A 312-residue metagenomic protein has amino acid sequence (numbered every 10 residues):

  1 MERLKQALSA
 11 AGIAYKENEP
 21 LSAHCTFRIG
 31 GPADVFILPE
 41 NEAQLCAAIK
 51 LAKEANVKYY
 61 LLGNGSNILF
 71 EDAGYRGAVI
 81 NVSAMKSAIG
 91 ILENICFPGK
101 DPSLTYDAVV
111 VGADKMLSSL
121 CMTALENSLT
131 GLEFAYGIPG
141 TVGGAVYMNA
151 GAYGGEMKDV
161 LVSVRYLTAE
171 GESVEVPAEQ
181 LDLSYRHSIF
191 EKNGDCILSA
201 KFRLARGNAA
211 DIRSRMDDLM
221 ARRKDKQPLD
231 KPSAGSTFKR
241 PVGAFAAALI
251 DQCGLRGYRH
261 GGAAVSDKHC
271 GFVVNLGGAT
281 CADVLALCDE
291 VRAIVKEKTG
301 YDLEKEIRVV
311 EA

Functional and structural regions predicted by a protein language model:
M1-V142: Anion-binding (especially nucleotide phosphate/pyrophosphate-binding) glycine-rich loop and adjoining beta-alpha core
R3, S22, E40-A43, K115 (+9 more regions): Conserved active-site and cofactor/substrate-binding residues in soluble primary-metabolism enzymes
K16-E17, C25, I68, L167-D289 (+1 more regions): Phosphate/pyrophosphate- and phosphate-bearing ligand-binding catalytic cores of soluble enzymes
G30, I37-E42, L69-G90, Y147-P177 (+1 more regions): Structural signature of FAD isoalloxazine-binding scaffolds in flavoprotein oxidoreductases
G31-P32, N64-S66, Y75-A78, K115 (+7 more regions): Gly/Ser/Thr-rich helix-start
N67-I68, C121-A124, L132-Y136, N149-E156 (+3 more regions): A generic local secondary-structure boundary/capping motif
V79, E133, R165, I307-R308: Residues embedded in well-ordered beta-strands within globular domains across many folds
L117, C121, A135, P139 (+4 more regions): Hydrophobic, well-ordered secondary-structure segments
